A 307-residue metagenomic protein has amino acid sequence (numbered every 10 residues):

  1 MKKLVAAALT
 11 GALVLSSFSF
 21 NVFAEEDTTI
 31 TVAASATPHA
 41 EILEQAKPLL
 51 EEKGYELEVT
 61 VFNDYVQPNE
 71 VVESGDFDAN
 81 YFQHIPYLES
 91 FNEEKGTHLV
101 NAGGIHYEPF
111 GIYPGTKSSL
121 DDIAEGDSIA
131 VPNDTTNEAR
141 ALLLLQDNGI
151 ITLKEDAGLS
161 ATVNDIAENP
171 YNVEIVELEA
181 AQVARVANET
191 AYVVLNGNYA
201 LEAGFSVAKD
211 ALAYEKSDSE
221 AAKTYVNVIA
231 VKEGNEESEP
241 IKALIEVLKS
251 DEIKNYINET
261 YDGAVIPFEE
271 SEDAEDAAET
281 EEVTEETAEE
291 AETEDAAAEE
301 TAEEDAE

Functional and structural regions predicted by a protein language model:
S17-T28, E307: Sec-dependent signal peptide cleavage junction
E26-T37, Y55-V61, D127-I129: Short, well-ordered beta-strand elements
T37, V61-Y65, G75-E89, H106 (+3 more regions): Beta->alpha turn/N-cap motifs
T60-E70, G158-R185: Short helix-initiation/N-cap motifs at beta->coil->alpha
S90-A102, K117, E189, V194 (+1 more regions): Ligand-binding "clamshell"
A102-I151, K254: A conserved helix-loop-strand patch within extracytoplasmic ligand-binding domains of the periplasmic binding
P109-L120, Y225-S238: A bilobed periplasmic-binding-protein/Venus flytrap-type ligand-binding module shared by bacterial periplasmic
A139-Q146, L248-F268: Periplasmic-binding protein-like
